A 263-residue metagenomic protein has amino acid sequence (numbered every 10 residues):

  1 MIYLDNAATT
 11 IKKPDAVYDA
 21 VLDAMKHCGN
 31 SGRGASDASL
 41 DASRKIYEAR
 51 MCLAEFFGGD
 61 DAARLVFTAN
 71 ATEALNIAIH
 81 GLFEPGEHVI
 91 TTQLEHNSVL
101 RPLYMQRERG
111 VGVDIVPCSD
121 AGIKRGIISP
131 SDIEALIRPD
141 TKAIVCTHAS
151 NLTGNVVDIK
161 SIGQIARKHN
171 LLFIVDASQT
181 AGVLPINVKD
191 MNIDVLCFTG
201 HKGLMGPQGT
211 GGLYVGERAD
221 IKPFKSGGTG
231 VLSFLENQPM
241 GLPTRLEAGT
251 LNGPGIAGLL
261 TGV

Functional and structural regions predicted by a protein language model:
M1-V263: Pyridoxal 5′-phosphate
